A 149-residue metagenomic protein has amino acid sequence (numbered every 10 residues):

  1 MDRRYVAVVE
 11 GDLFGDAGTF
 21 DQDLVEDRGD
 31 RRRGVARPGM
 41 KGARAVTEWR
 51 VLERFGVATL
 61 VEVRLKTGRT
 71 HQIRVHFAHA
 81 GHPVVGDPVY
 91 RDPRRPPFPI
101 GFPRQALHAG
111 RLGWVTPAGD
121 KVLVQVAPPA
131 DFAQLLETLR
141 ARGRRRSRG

Functional and structural regions predicted by a protein language model:
M1-G149: RNA pseudouridine synthases
